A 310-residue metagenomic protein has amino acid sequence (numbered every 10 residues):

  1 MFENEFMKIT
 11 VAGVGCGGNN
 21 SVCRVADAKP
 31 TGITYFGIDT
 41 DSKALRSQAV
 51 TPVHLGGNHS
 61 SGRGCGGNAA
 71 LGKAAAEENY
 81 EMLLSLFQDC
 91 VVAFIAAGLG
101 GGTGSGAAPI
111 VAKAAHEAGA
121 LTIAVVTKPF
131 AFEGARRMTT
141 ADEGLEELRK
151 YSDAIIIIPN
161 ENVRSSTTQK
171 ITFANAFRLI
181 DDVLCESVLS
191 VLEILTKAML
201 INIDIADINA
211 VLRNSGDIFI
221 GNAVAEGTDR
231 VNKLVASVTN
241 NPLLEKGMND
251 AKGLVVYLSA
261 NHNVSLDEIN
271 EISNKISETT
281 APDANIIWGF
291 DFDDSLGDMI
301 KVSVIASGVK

Functional and structural regions predicted by a protein language model:
M1-K310: Tubulin/FtsZ superfamily GTPase core signature
